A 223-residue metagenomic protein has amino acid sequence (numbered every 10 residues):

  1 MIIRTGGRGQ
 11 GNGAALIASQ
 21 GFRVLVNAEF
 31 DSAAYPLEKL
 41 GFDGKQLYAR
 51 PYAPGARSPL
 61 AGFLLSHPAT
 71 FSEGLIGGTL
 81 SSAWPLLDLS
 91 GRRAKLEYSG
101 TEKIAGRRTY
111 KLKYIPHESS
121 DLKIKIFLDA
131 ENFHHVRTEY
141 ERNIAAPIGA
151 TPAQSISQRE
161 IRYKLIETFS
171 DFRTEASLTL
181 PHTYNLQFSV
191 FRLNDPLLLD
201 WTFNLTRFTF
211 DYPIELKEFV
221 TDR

Functional and structural regions predicted by a protein language model:
M1-A56, K95-G100: N-terminal mature ectodomain segment of secretory-pathway/periplasmic proteins
T5-Q10, G78, E118-D121: Solvent-exposed loop/turn segments connecting transmembrane beta-strands in outer-membrane beta-barrel proteins
G21, Y35, G91-R93, R107-T109 (+1 more regions): Extracytoplasmic
Q46-P59, R142-P147, K217-F219: A short, surface-exposed interaction/processing loop segment used at functional sites
Y48-S81: Acidic/charged, solvent-exposed loop-and-adjacent secondary-structure segments enriched in E/D, K/R, S/T, and G/P
T79-A83, R93-L96, R107, G149-S155: Short Pro/Gly-enriched beta-strand edge/turn motifs at strand-loop
L86-Y98, E160-E167: A short, amphipathic edge element
T101-T221: Gly/Pro-enriched, hydrophobic low-complexity segments that function as extracytoplasmic propeptides/linkers
